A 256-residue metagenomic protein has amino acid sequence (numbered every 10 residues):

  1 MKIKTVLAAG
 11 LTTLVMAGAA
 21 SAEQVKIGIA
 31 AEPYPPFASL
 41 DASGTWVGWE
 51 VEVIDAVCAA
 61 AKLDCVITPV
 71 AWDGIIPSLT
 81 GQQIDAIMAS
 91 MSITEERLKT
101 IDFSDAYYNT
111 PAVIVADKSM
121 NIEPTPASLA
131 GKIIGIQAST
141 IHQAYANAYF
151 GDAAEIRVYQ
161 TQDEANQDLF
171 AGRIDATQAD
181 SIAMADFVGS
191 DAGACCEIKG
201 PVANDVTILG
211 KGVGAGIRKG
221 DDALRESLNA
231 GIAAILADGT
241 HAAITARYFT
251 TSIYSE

Functional and structural regions predicted by a protein language model:
M16-A22: Sec/Tat signal peptide C-region and signal peptidase I cleavage site
E23-S90, K99, D238, R247 (+1 more regions): Extracytoplasmic small-molecule ligand-binding "clamshell" domains of the periplasmic binding protein/Venus flytrap
I27, A31-P35, W46-A59, V113-N166 (+1 more regions): Bilobed "Venus flytrap"/periplasmic-binding protein-like clamshell domains and structurally analogous long
A31-E32, N109-A116, G189-N229, F249-E256: Periplasmic-binding protein-like
V51-A60, M120, S128, K132-I133 (+2 more regions): Extended ligand-binding regions for polar small-molecule ligands
A59-A60, T68-P69, D73-D85, T100-D102 (+3 more regions): Short helices/loops that flank or line small-molecule/ion binding pockets
D64, H142-R157, C196-K199, N229-E256: Ligand-binding clefts/hinges and TM-proximal coupling segments of bilobed small-molecule sensing domains
G74-P77, M91-K99, Y145-A148, D175-L209: A ligand-binding cleft/hinge motif common to bilobed small-molecule-binding domains
